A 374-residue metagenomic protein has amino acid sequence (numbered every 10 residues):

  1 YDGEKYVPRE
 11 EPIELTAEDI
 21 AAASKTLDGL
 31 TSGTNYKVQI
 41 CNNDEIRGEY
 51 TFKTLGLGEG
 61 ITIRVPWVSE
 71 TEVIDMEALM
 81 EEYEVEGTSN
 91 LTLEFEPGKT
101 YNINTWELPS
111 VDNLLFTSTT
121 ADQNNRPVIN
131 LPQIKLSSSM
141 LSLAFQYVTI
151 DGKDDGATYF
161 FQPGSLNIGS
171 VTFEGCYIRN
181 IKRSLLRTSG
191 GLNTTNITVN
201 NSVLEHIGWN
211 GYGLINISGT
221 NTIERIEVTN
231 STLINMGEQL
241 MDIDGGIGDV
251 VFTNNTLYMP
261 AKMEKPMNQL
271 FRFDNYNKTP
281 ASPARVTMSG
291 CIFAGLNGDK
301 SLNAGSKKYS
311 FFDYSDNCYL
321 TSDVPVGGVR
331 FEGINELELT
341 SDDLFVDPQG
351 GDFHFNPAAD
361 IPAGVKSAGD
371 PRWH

Functional and structural regions predicted by a protein language model:
Y1-T31: Recognizes extended acidic, P/S/T-rich segments that occur within or adjacent to Ig-like beta-sandwich modules
D2-K5, D44-I46, T120-D122, N297: Solvent-exposed strand-loop boundary residues in beta-sheet-rich modules
E18-I20, G29-G33, P109, S138 (+1 more regions): Surface-exposed coil/turn segments at beta-strand junctions on protein surfaces, enriched
G29-I46: Beta-strand-rich modules
N43-G60: Extracellular fibronectin type III
L57-E86: N-terminal domain-start segments of secreted/luminal proteins
T71-E72, E77, G87-N113, A121-P132: N-terminal extracellular ligand-recognition/capping segment immediately after the signal peptide
W106-D352, P357-H374: Extracellular beta-rich repeat passengers
